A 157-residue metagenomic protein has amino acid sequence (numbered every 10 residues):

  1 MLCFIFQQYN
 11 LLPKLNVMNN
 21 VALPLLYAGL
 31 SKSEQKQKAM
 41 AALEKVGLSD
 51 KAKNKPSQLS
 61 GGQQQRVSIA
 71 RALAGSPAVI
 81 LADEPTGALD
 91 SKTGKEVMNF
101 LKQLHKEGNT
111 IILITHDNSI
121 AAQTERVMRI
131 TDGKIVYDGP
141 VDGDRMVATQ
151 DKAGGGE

Functional and structural regions predicted by a protein language model:
M1-I130: ABC family nucleotide-binding domain
K134-E157: Conserved beta-strand-loop-alpha-helix hinge in the C-terminal portion of ABC ATPase nucleotide-binding domains
